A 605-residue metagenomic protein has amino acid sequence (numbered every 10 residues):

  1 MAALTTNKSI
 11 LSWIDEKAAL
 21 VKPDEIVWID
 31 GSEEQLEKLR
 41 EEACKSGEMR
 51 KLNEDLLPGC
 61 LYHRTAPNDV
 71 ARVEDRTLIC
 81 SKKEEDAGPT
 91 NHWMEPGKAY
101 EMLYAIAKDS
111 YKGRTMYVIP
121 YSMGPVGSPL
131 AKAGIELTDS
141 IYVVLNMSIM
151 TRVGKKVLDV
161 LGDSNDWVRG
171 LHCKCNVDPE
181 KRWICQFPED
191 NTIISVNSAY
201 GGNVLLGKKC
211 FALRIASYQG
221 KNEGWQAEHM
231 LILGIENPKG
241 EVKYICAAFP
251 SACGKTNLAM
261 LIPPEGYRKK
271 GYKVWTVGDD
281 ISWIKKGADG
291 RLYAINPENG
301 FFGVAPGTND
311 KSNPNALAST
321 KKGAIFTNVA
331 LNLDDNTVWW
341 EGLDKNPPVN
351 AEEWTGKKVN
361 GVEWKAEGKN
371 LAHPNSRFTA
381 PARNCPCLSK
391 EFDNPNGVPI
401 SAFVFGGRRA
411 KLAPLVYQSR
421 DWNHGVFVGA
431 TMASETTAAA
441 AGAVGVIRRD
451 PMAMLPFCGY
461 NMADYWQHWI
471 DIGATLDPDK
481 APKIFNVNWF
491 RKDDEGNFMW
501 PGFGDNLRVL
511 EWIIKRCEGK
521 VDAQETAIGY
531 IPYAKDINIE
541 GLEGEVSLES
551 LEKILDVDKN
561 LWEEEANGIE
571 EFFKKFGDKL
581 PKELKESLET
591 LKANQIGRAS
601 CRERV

Functional and structural regions predicted by a protein language model:
A2-C253, P263-R598: Conserved internal helical-beta-strand scaffold that buttresses enzyme catalytic cores
L258: Hydrophobic positions on the alpha1 helix immediately C-terminal to the Walker A/P-loop
A599-V605: Conserved small/polar residues in nucleotide/adenosyl-binding loops
